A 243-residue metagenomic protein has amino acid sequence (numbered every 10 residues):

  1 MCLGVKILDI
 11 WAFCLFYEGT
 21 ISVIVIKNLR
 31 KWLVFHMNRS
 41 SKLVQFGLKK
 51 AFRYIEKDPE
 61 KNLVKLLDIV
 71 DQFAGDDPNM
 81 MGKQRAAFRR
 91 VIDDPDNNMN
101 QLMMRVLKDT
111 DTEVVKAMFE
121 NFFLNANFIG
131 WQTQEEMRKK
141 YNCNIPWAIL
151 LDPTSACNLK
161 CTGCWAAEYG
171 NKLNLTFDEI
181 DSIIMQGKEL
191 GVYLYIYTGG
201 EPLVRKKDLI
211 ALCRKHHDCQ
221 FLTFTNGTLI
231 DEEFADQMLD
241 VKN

Functional and structural regions predicted by a protein language model:
L3, L8, L15-Y17: Short hydrophobic targeting helices and cationic amphipathic motifs that mediate membrane/organellar targeting
S22-N62: Non-catalytic protein-protein interaction scaffold segments in large eukaryotic complex-forming proteins
D58, L66-R105: N-terminal accessory interaction module
D94-L150: N-terminal [4Fe-4S]-dependent radical SAM core
F123, G130-Q132, M137-I145, T162-G163 (+2 more regions): Conserved N-terminal glycine/acidic-rich loop preference
N142-N144, A148-F177: Canonical Radical SAM [4Fe-4S] cluster-binding loop centered on the CxxxCxxC motif and its immediate flanking residues
A148, A167-L175, L190-R205, C213-I230 (+1 more regions): Core AdoMet radical
I184, L209-C213, A235: Generic structural signal for well-ordered alpha-helices, preferentially at hydrophobic/aromatic core positions
